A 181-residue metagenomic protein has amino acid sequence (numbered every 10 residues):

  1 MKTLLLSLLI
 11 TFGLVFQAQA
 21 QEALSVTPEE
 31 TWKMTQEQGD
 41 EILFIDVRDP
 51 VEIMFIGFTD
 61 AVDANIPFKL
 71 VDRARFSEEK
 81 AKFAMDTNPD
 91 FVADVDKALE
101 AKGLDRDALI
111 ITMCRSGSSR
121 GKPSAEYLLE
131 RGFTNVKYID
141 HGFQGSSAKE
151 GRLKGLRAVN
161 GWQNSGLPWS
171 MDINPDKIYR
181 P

Functional and structural regions predicted by a protein language model:
M1-L5: Positively charged n-region of N-terminal signal peptides that target proteins for export
S7-V15: Bacterial N-terminal signal peptides
A18-D40, M54-L109, S119-P181: Rhodanese-like catalytic fold shared by cysteine-dependent sulfurtransferases and DSP/PTP-type phosphatases
L43-R48, I66: Short hydrophobic beta-strand that contains or immediately precedes a catalytic carboxylate
V51: Glycine-rich nucleotide phosphate-binding loop and flanking beta-alpha elements of Rossmann-like dinucleotide-binding
M113: Short, surface-exposed ligand- or partner-binding patches at beta-edge/loop junctions that are enriched in aromatics
